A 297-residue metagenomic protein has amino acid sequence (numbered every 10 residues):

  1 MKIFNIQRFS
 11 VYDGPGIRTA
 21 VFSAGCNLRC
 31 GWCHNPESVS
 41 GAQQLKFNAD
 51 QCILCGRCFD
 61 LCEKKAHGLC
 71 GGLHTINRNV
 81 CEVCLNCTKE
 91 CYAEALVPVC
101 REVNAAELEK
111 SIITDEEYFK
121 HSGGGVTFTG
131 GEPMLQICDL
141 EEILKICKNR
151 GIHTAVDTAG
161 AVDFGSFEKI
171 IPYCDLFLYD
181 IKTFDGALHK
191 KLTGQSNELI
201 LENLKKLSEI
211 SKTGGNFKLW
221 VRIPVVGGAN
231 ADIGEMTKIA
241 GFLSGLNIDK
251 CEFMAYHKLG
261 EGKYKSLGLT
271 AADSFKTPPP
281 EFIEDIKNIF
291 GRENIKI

Functional and structural regions predicted by a protein language model:
K2-F4, C70, D157-A161: Short gly/ser/thr-rich secondary-structure transition/capping motifs
K2-P15, K212-N216, V225-I297: Auxiliary Fe-S-binding modules of radical SAM enzymes
F4-R57, H74-V83: N-terminal pre-triad scaffold of radical SAM enzymes
G14-P15, F22, S40, Q44-L45 (+3 more regions): N-terminal-biased segments
G31-S38, R57-I76, N86-R101: Iron-sulfur cluster-binding cysteine motifs and their immediate structural context in ferredoxin-like electron-transfer
E94, N149-R150, E293: Conserved dinucleotide-binding and phosphotransfer motif residues
V97, K190-S196, L267-K276: Short glycine-enriched, charge-decorated loop/helix-capping segments at active-site entrances that position
A106-G260: Conserved AdoMet/S-adenosylmethionine-binding subsite of the radical SAM
